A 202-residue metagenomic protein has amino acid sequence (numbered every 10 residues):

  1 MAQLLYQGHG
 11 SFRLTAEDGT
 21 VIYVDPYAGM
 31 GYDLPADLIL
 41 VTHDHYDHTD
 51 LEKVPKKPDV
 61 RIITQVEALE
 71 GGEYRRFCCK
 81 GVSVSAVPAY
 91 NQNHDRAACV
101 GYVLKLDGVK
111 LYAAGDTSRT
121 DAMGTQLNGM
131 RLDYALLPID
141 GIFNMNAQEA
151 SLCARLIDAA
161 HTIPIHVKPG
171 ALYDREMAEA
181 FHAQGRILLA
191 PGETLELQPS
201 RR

Functional and structural regions predicted by a protein language model:
M1-L34, V66-M130, M145, P191-R202: Core dinuclear metal-dependent hydrolase active-site scaffold
Y6, V41, T64, A86 (+3 more regions): Structural signal for conserved beta-strand scaffold positions within catalytic alpha/beta enzyme cores
H9, H43-H48, N91-H94, H166: Histidine-centered active-site/metal-ligand motif
L14, H43, V84, D116 (+3 more regions): Divalent metal-coordination and catalytic microenvironments
T20, K57-I62, I157-H161, Q184: A short helix->loop->beta-strand "cap" motif at the edges of active sites that frequently abuts
Y23, Y27-G71, G129-L136: Active-site metal-binding motif and surrounding structural segment of the metallo-beta-lactamase
I39, D50, K56-I62, R75-C79 (+5 more regions): Low-complexity, flexible helical/coil segments
D121-Q198: Cap/insert and terminal regions of metallo-dependent hydrolase folds
